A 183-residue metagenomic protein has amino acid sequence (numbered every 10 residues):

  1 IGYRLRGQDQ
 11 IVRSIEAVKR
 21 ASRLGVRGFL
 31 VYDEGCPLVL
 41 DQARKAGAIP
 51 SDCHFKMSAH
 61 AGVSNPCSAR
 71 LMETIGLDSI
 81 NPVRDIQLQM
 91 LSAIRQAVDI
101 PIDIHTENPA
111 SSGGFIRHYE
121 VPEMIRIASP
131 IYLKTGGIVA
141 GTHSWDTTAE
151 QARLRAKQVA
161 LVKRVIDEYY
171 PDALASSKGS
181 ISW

Functional and structural regions predicted by a protein language model:
I1-V26, L30-V63, N81-P82, L88-W183: Active-site pocket-lining/capping segments in soluble small-molecule metabolic enzymes
S22, E73-T74: Non-catalytic positions within long, well-ordered alpha-helices that form the structural scaffold/packing of enzyme
S64-S68: Short, glycine/polar-rich helix-capping loops at beta-to-alpha or helix-loop-helix junctions that flank or form
